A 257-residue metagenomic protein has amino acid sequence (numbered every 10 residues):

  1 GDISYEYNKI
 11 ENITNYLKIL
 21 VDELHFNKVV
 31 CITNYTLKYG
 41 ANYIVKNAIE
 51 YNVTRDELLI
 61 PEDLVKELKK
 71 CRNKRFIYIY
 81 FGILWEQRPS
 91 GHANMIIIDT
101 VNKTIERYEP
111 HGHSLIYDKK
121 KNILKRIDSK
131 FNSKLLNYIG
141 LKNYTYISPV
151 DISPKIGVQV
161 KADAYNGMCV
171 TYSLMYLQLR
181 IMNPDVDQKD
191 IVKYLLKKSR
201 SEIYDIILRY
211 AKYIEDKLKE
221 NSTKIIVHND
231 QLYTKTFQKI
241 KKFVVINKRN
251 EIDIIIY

Functional and structural regions predicted by a protein language model:
G1-M95, T100-I105: Cysteine protease catalytic domains with a Cys-His-Asp triad
I10-I13, P61-L64, K120, N132 (+4 more regions): Short amphipathic alpha-helical segments that mediate assembly, nucleic-acid/protein binding, or membrane association
E11-V21, V65-K69, L136, K189-K193 (+3 more regions): Generic detector of well-ordered alpha-helical segments enriched in charged/polar residues, highlighting helical
L24-K28, Y39, A48, N52 (+9 more regions): Short, flexible coil/linker elements and helix-boundary hinge sites characteristic of intrinsically disordered
H25, D56, K103, K121-N122 (+3 more regions): Intrinsic-disorder/low-complexity loop/linker signature
C71-M182: Cysteine protease-like catalytic core of ubiquitin/ubiquitin-like
K142-F243: C-terminal folded domains that constitute the principal catalytic or ligand-binding module of multi-domain proteins
